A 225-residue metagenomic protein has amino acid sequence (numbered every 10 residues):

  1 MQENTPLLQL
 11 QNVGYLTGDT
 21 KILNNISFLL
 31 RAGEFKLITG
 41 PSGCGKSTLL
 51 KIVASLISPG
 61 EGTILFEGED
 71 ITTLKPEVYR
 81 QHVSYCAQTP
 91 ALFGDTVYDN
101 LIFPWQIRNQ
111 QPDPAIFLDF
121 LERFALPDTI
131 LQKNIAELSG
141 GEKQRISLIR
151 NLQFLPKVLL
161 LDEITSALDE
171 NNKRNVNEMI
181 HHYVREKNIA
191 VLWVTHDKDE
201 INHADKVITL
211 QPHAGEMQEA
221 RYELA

Functional and structural regions predicted by a protein language model:
T39-P41: The feature captures the beta-strand-to-loop junction immediately N-terminal to the Walker
A54: Helix-to-loop junction immediately C-terminal to a conserved catalytic motif
G62-D70, Y79: Conserved ABC transporter NBD signature motif
T89-D99, R108: Conserved catalytic motifs of ABC-family nucleotide-binding domains
P112-I130: Conserved ABC ATPase "signature" region
N134-L138, E142: Conserved ABC ATPase signature
L159-E163: Catalytic Walker B motif of ABC-type/P-loop ATPase nucleotide-binding domains
